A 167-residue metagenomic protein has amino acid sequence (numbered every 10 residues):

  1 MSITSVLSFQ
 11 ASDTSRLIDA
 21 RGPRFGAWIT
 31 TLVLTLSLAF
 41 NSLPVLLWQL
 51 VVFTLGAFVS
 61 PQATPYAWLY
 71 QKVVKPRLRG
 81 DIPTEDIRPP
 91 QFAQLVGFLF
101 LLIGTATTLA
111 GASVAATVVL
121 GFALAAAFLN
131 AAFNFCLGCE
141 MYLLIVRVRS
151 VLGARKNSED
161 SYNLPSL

Functional and structural regions predicted by a protein language model:
M1-L167: Membrane-interfacial helix-loop segments of redox and metal-homeostasis proteins, especially TM-loop-TM junctions
